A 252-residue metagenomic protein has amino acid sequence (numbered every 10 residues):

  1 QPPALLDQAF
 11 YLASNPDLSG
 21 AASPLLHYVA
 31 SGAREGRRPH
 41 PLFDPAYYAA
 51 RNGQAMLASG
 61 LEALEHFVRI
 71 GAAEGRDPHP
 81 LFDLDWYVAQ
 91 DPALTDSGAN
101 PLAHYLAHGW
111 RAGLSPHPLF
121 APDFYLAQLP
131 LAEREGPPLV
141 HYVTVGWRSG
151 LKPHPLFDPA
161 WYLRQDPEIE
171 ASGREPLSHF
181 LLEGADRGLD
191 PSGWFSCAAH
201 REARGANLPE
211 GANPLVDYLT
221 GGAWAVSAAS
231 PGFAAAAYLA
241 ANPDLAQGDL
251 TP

Functional and structural regions predicted by a protein language model:
Q1-P252: Charge-rich, low-complexity intrinsically disordered regions
